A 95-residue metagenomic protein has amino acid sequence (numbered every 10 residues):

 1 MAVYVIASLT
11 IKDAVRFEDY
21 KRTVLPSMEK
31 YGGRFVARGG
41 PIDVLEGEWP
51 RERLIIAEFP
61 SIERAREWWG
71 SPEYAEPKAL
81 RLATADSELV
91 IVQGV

Functional and structural regions predicted by a protein language model:
M1-I56, P60-G70, Y74, Q93-V95: Short S/T/G/P-rich N-terminal loop/turn motif that feeds into the first structured element of a domain
L82-V95: C-terminal end-helix/capping segment
